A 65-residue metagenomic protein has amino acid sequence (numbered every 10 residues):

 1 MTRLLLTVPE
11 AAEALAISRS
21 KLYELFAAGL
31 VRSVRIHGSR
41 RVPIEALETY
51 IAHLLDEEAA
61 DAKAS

Functional and structural regions predicted by a protein language model:
M1-K21, H53: Polyanion-binding surface elements
L5-A12, S33-R35, E45-A46: A general secondary-structure boundary signal
E10, F26-A28, L47-E48, A64: Enrichment for repetitive, rod-forming helical segments
A12, K21, G38-R40, A46-E48 (+1 more regions): N-terminal regions of proteins, emphasizing targeting and processing segments when present
A12-E13, L30-S33, L54-E57, D61: Residue-level detector of solvent-exposed, low-hydrophobicity positions
L15-R41: Major-groove DNA-recognition helix of helix-turn-helix-type DNA-binding domains
E45-S65: A short, Lys/Arg-enriched interface patch at domain edges and termini
